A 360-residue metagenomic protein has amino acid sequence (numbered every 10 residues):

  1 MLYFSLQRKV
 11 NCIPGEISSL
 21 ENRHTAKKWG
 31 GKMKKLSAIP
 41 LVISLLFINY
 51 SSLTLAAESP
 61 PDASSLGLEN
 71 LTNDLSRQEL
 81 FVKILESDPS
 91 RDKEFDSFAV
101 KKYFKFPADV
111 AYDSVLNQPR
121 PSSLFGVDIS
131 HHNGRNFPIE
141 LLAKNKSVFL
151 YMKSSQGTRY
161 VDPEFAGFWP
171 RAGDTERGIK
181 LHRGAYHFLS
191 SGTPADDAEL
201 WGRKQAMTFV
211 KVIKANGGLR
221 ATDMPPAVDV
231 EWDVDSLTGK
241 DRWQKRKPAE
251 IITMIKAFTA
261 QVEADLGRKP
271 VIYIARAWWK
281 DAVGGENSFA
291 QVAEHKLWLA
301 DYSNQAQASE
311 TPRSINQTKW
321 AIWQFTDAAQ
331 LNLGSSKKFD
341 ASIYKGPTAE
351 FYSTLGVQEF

Functional and structural regions predicted by a protein language model:
F4-K9: N-terminal amphipathic/hydrophobic targeting modules at extreme N-termini, encompassing cleavable Sec/SRP-type signal
C12-K32: Short, Lys/Arg-enriched N-terminal segments with co-localized hydrophobic residues within the first ~10-30 amino acids
K32-I39: Bacterial N-terminal signal peptides that target proteins for export
P40-N49: Bacterial N-terminal signal peptides
S52-A56: Sec/Tat signal peptide C-region and signal peptidase I cleavage site
A57-I129, F137, S288-F360: Functionally critical loop-and-helix segments that line ligand-binding/catalytic clefts of soluble enzyme domains
D109-L141, N145-A257, A264: Substrate-binding cleft of extracellular glycoside hydrolase catalytic domains
T222-T311: Catalytic domains of cell-wall/extracellular-matrix polysaccharide-remodeling enzymes, centered on de-N-acetylation
